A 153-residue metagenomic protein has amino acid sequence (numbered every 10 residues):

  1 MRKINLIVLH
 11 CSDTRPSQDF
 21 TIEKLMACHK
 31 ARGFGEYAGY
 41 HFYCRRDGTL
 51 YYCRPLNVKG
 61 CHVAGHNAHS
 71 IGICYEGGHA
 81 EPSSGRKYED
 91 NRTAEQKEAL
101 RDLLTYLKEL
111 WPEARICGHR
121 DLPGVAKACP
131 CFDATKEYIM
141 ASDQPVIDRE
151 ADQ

Functional and structural regions predicted by a protein language model:
M1-S12, R46-D47, N67-H69, E76-Q153: Basic/polar, cationic surfaces and motifs that engage anionic cell-wall and phosphate/carboxylate ligands
M1-V58: Short, conserved "active-site rim" segments that organize catalytic pockets and cofactor/ligand binding
Y51, A64, I71-I73: Helix-adjacent hinge/juxtasegments
N57-A64, T105: Short amphipathic alpha-helices and their capping/turn segments at secondary-structure boundaries
